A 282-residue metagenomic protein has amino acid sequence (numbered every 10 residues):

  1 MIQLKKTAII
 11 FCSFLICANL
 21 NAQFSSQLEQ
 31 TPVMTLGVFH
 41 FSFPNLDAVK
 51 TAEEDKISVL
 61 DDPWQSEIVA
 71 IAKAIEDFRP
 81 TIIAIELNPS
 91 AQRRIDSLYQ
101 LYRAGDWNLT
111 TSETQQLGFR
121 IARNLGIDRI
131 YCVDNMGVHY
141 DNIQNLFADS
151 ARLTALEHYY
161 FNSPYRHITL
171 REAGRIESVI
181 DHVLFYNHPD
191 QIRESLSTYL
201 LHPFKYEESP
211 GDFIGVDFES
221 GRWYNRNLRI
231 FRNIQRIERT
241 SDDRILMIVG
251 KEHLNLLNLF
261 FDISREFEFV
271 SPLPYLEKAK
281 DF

Functional and structural regions predicted by a protein language model:
M1-L28: Bacterial Sec-dependent N-terminal signal peptides
S42-N45, A91-I95, H139-N142, L254-L257: Short catalytic/ligand-binding loop motif for oxyanion handling, primarily in non-cytosolic enzymes, centered on
S42-P63: Acidic/histidine-rich helix-loop elements that form or flank divalent-metal/phosphate-binding sites at the catalytic
L60-A72, Y102-A104: N-terminal post-signal-peptidase region of extra-cytosolic proteins
I75, R79-I85: Proline-aspartate-enriched helix->loop->beta-strand connector
I85-S90, D134-M136, V249-E252: Short, well-ordered beta-to-alpha junction loops that form the rim of enzyme active sites and present histidine/acidic
R94-I237: Hydrophobic, often amphipathic alpha-helical segments used for membrane interaction and targeting
E219-F282: A cross-kingdom marker for long, charged
